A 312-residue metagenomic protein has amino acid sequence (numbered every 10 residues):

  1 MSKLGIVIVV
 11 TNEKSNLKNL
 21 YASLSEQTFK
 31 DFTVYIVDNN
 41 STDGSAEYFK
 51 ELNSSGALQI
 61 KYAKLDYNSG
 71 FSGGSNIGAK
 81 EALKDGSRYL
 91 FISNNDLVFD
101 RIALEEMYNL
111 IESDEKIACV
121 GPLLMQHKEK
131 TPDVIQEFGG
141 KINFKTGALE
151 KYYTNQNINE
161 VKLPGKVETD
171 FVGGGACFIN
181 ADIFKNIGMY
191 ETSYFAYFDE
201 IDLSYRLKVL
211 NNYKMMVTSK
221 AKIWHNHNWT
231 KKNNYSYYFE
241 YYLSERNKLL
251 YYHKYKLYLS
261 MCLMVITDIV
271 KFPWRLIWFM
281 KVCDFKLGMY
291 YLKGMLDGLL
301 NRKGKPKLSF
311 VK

Functional and structural regions predicted by a protein language model:
S2-G5, T33, D202: Cell-envelope/extracellular polymer assembly enzymes that use nucleotide-activated donors
A22-D31: Short, acidic, metal-binding catalytic loop of nucleotide-sugar glycosyltransferases
D38-E47, Y67, L97: A conserved acidic beta->alpha catalytic loop
L65-D85: Glycine-rich, basic loop-to-helix element that forms the pyrophosphate-binding segment of sugar-nucleotide handling
G73-N76, A103-G188: Acidic/His-rich active-site region of diverse nucleotide-sugar glycosyltransferases
S87-V98: Short beta-strand-to-loop acidic/aromatic patch adjacent to the donor-nucleotide binding site
D170-K222: A short, conserved alpha-helix in the catalytic core of glycosyltransferases
F239-N247, L257-K312: Non-catalytic, C-terminal membrane-associated alpha-helical segments of glycosyltransferases
